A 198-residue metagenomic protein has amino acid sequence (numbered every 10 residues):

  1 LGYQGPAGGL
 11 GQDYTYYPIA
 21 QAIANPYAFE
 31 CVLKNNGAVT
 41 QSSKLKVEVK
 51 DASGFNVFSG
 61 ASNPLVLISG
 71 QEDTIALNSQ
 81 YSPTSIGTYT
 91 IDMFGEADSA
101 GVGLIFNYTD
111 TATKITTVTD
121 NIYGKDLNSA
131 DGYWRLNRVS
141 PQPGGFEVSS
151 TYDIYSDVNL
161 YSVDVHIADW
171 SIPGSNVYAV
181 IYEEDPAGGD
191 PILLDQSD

Functional and structural regions predicted by a protein language model:
G2-E30, P83-T84, G103-A187: Beta-sheet-rich sandwich/jelly-roll-like modules and their strand-loop junctions
P18-I19, V32-T40: Asparagine-centered strand-capping/turn motif at beta-strand->loop junctions
N35-V39, S53, S156, D169-S171: Short, acidic/polar linear motifs in exposed loop/turn regions
A38-S43, V57, L160, G174: Short acidic/proline- and small/hydrophobic-mixed sequence motifs that coincide with surface turns and coil-to-beta
L45-D51, A179-E183: Conserved aromatic beta-strand anchor motif in extracellular beta-sandwich/beta-rich domains
K50, I91-I105: Enriched for extracellular/lumenal, surface-exposed ectodomains of secreted and cell-surface proteins
A61-T90, P173-D198: Aromatic- and Gly/Pro-enriched, solvent-exposed loop/edge beta-strand patches characteristic of beta-rich domains
